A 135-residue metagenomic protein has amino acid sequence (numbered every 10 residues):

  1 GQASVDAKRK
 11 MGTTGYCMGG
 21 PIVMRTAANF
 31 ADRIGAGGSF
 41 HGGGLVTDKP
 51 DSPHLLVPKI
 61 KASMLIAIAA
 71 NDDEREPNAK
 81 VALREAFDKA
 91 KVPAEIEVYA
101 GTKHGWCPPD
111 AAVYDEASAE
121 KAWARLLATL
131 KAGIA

Functional and structural regions predicted by a protein language model:
G1-T14, M18, I134: Gly/Ser-rich "nucleophile elbow"/oxyanion-hole loop immediately N-terminal to the catalytic nucleophile in hydrolases
T13-G15, F40, A67: Short beta-strand immediately N-terminal to the catalytic nucleophile in serine-hydrolase-like folds
G20-A31, G37: Short glycine-enriched nucleophile-adjacent loop and the immediately C-terminal alpha-helix near the catalytic center
G38-V46: Active-site nucleophile loop of the alpha/beta-hydrolase fold
D51-P53, E76-A86: Short alpha-helix in the alpha/beta-hydrolase fold that links the catalytic acid
I60, I66-I68: Short beta-strand/loop motif that positions the catalytic acidic residue of the alpha/beta-hydrolase fold
N71-R75: Acidic catalytic loop of the alpha/beta-hydrolase fold
R84, D88-A135: C-terminal catalytic histidine-bearing segment of alpha/beta-hydrolase fold enzymes
